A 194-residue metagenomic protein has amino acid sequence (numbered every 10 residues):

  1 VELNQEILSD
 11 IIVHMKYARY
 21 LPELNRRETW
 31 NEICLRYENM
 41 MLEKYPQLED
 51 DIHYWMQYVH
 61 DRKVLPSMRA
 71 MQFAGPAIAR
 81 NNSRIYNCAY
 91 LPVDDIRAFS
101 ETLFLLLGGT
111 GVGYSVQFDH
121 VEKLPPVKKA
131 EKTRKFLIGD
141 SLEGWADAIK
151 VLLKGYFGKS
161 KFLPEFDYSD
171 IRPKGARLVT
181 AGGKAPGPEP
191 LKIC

Functional and structural regions predicted by a protein language model:
V1-C194: Extended catalytic cores of very large enzyme megasubunits
